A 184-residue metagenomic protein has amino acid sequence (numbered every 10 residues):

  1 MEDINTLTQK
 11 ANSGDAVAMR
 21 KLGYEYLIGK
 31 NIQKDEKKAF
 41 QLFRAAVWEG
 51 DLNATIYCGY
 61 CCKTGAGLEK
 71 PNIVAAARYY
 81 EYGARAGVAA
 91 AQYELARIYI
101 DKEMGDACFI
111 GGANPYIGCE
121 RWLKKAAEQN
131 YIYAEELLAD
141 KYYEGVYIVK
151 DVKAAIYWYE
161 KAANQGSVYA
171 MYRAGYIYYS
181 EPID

Functional and structural regions predicted by a protein language model:
M1-K30: N-terminal segments that cap or nucleate solenoid repeat domains
S13-D15, I28-K30, W48-L52, T64-A66 (+8 more regions): Short helix-capping/linker turns of helical repeat alpha-solenoids
K21-I28, I32, T55-T64, E94-C108 (+3 more regions): Hydrophobic face of amphipathic alpha-helices that form TPR/SEL1-like repeat modules and related alpha-solenoid
C119, I132-E136, Y143, V152 (+1 more regions): Eukaryotic tandem repeat interaction scaffolds
